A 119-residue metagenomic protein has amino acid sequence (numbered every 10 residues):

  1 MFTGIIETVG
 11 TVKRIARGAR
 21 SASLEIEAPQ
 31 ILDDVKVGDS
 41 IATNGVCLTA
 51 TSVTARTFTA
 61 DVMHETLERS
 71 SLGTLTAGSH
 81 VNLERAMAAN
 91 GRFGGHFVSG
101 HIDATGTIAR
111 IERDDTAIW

Functional and structural regions predicted by a protein language model:
M1-W119: Conserved loop->alpha-helix
